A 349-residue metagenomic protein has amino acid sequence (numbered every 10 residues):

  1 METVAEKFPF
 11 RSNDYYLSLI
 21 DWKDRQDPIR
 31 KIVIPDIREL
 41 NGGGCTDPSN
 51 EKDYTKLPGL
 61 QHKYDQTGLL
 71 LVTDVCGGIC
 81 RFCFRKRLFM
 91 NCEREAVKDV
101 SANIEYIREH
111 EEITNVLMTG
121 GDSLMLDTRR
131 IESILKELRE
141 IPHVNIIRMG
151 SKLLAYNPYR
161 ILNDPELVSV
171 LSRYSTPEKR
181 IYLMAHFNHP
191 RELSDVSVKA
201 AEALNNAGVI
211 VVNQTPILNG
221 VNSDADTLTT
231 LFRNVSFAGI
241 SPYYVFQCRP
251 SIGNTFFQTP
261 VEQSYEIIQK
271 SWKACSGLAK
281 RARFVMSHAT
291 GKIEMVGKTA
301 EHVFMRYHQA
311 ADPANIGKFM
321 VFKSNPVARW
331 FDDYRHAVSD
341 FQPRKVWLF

Functional and structural regions predicted by a protein language model:
M1-K63: Flexible, acidic/Gly-rich N-terminal and inter-domain linker regions that tether and position cofactor-handling modules
M1-S12, M305-F349: Radical SAM enzyme core and accessory elements
P9-S12, K56-F84: N-terminal pre-triad scaffold of radical SAM enzymes
Y16, C80, Y243: Conserved, mostly hydrophobic/aromatic
C83-E95: Iron-sulfur (Fe-S) cluster-binding segments and ferredoxin-like electron-carrier domains, especially [2Fe-2S]
S101-E109, N115, L124-C275: Conserved AdoMet/S-adenosylmethionine-binding subsite of the radical SAM
R129-E137, I293-A314, V321: Short flanking/linker segments adjacent to small metal-binding domains or redox-active Cys/His motifs
Q263-M305: A C-terminal junction/extension of Radical SAM enzymes
